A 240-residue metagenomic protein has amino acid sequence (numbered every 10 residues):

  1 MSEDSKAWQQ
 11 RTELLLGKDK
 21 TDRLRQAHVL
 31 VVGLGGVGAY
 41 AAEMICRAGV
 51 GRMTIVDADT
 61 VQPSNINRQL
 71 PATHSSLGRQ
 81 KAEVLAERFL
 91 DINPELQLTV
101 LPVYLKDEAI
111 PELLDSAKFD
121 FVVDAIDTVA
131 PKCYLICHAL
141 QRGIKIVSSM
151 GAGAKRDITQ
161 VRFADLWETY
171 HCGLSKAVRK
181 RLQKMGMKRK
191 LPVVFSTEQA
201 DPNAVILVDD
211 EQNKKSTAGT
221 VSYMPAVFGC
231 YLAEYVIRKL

Functional and structural regions predicted by a protein language model:
M1-V29, P63: N-terminal charged helix/coil linker that caps or initiates catalytic domains
S2-E3, A117-F121, T128-P131, Q141 (+4 more regions): Glycine-rich phosphate/adenylate-binding loop
V31-G33, V56: Conserved N-terminal Rossmann-fold NAD(P)-binding element of oxidoreductases
V37-G38: Hydrophobic/small residue at the entry helix of a nucleotide-binding pocket
V50, I55-N93: Glycine-rich phosphate-binding loop and adjoining beta1-alpha1-beta2 segment of Rossmann-like nucleotide-binding folds
P102-Y104: Conserved acidic residues
E108-F119: Short amphipathic alpha-helix with an adjacent loop that forms part of the alpha/beta core around
